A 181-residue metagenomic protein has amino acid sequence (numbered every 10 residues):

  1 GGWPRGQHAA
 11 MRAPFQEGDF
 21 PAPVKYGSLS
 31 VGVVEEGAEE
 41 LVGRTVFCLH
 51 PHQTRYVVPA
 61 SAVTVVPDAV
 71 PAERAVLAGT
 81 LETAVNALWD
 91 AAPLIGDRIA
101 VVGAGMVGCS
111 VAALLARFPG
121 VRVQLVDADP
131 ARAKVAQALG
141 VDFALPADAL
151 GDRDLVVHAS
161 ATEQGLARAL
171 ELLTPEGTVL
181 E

Functional and structural regions predicted by a protein language model:
G1-P51: Glycine-rich beta-strand-centered segment in the early N-terminal region that forms part of a ligand/cofactor-binding
L29-V33, V42-I95: Glycine/serine-rich phosphate-binding loop and adjoining beta1-alpha1 elements at the start of nucleotide-handling
V33-E36, G43-L49, V123-D127, F143-A144 (+1 more regions): Short, hydrophobic beta-strand segments that form beta-sheet elements in well-ordered domains
T45, R98, G177-V179: Short glycine-centered segments of the SAM/dcSAM-binding site in methyltransferase folds
R55, A100, A104, L125-V126 (+2 more regions): Glycine- and other small-residue-rich loops at beta-strand/loop junctions that grip anionic moieties
Y56, C109-S110, G165-A167: Glycine/Thr-rich phosphate-binding loops of Rossmann-like dinucleotide-binding domains
P71-P146: Mid-domain Rossmann-like dinucleotide-binding core that forms the NAD(H)/NADP(H) cofactor-binding site
K134, A138-E181: Glycine-rich cofactor phosphate-binding loops and adjacent beta1-alpha1 units of small-molecule cofactor enzyme domains
